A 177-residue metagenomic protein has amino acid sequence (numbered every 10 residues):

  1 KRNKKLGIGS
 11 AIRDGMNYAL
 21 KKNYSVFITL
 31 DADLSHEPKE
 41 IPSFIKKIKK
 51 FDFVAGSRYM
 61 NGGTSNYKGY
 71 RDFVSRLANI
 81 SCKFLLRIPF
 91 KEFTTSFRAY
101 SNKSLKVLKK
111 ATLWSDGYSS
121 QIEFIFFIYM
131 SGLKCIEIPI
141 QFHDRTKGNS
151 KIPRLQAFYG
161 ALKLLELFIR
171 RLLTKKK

Functional and structural regions predicted by a protein language model:
N3-K21, P38-Y118, R145-L162: Acceptor/aglycone-binding surface of glycosyltransferases and processive sugar-polymer synthases
G15, D33, S101, I128 (+1 more regions): Residue-level signature of catalytic and energy-coupling elements of molecular machines, predominantly ATP/GTP-dependent
N23-Y24, K50, G132-K134: Short loop/turn motifs at secondary-structure junctions
Y24-D33: Short beta-strand-to-loop acidic/aromatic patch adjacent to the donor-nucleotide binding site
L30, S57, Q141: Conserved residues at the C-terminal ends of beta-strands
P89, L113-D116, I125-H143: Catalytic donor-sugar/metal-binding loop of nucleotide-sugar-dependent glycosyltransferases
I122: DNA-recognition element of transcription regulators
G132-K177: C-terminal catalytic/acceptor-binding lobe
